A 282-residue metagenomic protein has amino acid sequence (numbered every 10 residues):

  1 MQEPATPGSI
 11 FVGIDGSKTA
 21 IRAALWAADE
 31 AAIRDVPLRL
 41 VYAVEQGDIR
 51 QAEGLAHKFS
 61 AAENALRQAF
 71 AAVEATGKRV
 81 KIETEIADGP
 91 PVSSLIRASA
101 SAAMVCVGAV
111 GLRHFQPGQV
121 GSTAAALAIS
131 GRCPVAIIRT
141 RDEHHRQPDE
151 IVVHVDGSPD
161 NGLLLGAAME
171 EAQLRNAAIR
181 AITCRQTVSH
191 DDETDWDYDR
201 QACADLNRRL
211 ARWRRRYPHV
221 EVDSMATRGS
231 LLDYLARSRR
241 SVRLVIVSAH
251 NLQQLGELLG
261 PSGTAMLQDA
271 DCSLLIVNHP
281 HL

Functional and structural regions predicted by a protein language model:
M1-A5, T19, E74-V105, L112 (+2 more regions): Structural beta-alpha unit
Q2-A56, E150-D195, R214-V222, H279-H281: Small/aliphatic-rich secondary-structure junction motif
S17, A28-P90, A98: Ordered, small/hydrophobic-rich secondary-structure cores
A24, I96-H144, R239-L282: Gly/Ser-rich helix-loop-strand patches that form or flank binding pockets for ribonucleotide-derived cofactors
W26, K58-A69, A167, Q201-R209: Short, solvent-exposed amphipathic alpha-helices that sit in or adjacent to ligand/effector-binding or catalytic
R34-V36, V80, C133, A177-A178 (+1 more regions): Short glycine/serine/threonine/alanine-rich loop segments
R39-V41, E83-A87, A136, R180-I182 (+2 more regions): General small-molecule cofactor/ligand-binding pocket signal
A178-A249, L255-D269, S273: Structured core of small recognition/catalytic domains
